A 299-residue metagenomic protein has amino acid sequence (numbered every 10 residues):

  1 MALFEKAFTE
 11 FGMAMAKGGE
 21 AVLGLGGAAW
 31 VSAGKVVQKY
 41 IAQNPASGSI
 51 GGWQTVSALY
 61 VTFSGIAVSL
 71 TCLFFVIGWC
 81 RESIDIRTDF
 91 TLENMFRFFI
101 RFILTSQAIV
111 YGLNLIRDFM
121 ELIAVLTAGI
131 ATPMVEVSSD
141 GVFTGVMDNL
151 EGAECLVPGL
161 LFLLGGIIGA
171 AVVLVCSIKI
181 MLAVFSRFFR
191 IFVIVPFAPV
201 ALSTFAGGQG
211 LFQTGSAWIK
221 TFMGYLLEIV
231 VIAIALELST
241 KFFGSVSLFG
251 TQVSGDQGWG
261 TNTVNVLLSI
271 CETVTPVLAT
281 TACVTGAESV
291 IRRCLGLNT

Functional and structural regions predicted by a protein language model:
M1-L70: Binding/recognition "hotspot" determinant
K6, I50-V61, I86-F98, P158 (+5 more regions): Membrane-helix interfacial "entry" motifs
A7-G19, T91-A108, G215-E228: Alpha-helical transmembrane segments and their helix-start/interface "positive-inside/aromatic belt" motifs in integral
M15, G19, G26-A29, A33 (+3 more regions): Non-cytosolic segments of integral membrane proteins
L59-I66, F102-S106, I178, F185 (+2 more regions): Loop-to-transmembrane-helix entry motif
S64-I77, I168, V173: Hydrophobic alpha-helical transmembrane segments
L70-L104, F197-F212: Hydrophobic transmembrane alpha-helix segments characteristic of membrane transport and insertion machinery
L202-K220, V290-L297: Alpha-helical transmembrane segments
